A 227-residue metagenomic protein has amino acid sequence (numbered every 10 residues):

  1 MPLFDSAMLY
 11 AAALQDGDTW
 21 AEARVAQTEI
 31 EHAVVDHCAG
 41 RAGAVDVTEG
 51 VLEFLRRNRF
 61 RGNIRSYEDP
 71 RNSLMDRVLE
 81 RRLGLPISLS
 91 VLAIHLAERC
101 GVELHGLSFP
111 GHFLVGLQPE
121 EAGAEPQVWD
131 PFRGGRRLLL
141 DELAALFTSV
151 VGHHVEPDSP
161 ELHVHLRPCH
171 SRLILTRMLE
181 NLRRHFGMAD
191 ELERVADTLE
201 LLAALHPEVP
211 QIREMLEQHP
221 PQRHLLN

Functional and structural regions predicted by a protein language model:
M1-N227: A structural boundary/capping signal
